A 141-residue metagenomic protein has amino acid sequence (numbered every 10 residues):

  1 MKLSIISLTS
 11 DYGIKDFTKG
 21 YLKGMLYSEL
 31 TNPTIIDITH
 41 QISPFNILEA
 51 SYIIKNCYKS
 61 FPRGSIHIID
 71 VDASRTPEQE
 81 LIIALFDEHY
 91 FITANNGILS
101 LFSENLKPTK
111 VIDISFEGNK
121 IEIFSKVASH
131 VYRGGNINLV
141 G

Functional and structural regions predicted by a protein language model:
M1-S10, F17-D70: Alpha/propeptide regions of enzymes that mature by internal proteolysis
T9, I68-V71, L85, I92-A94: Short beta-strand segments
D11, D72, V127: Divalent metal-coordination and catalytic microenvironments
Y12-D16, S74-P77: Short acidic, Gly/Ser-rich segments with clustered Asp/Glu that frequently serve as metal-coordination loops in enzyme
E29-N32, C57-F61, N105, H130-N138: Change "in soluble alpha/beta enzymes" to "in soluble alpha/beta proteins
S43, I98-L101: Short gly/pro/ser/thr-enriched loop/turn and capping motifs at secondary-structure boundaries
T76-H89, N95-N96: Short Gly/Thr/Asp-enriched flexible loops that form oxyanion-binding sites at enzyme active sites
E104, I112, F116-G141: Anionic-ligand-binding alpha/beta catalytic cores of soluble enzymes and soluble regulatory domains that recognize
